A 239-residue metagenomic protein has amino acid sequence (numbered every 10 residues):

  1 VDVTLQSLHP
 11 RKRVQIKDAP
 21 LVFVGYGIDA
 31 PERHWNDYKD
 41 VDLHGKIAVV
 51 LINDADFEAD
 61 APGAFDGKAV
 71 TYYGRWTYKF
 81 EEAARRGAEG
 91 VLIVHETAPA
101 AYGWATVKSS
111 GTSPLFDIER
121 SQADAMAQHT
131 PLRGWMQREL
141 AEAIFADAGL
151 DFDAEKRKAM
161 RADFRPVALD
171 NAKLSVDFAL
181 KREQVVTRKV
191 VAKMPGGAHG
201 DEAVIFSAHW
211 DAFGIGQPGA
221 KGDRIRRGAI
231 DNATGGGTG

Functional and structural regions predicted by a protein language model:
V1-P62, A168-K189: Noncatalytic luminal/extracellular "stalk/propeptide" segments of secretory-pathway proteins
D2, D42, K46-Y73, G90 (+1 more regions): Catalytic-core environment of secreted peptidases
S7-K12, F23, E32-Y38, P62-F80 (+3 more regions): Second-shell loop/turn segments in exported
R11-K12, D37-L43, Y78-E89, T106-S121 (+1 more regions): Mature extracellular/periplasmic domains of secretome proteins
V22, L43, A83, Q137 (+1 more regions): Terminal peptide-recognition signature
R33-N36, A59-A64, H95, A100-V107 (+3 more regions): Short, solvent-exposed loop/turn and secondary-structure capping segments
H34, R75-F80, A84, M136 (+3 more regions): Stable alpha-helical elements in mature extracytoplasmic
R85, E89-A98, Y102, K108-R188: Long, well-ordered, tryptophan-enriched scaffold segments
